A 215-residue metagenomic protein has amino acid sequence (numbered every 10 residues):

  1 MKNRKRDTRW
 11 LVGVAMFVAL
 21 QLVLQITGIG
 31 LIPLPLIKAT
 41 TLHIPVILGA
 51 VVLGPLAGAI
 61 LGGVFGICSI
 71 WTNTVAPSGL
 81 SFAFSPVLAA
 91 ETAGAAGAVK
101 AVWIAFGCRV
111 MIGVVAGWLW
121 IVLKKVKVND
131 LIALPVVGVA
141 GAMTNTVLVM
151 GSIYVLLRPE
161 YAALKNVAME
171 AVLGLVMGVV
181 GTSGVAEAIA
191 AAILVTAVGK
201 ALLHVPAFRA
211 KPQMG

Functional and structural regions predicted by a protein language model:
M1-G215: Loop-helix junctions at membrane interfaces
